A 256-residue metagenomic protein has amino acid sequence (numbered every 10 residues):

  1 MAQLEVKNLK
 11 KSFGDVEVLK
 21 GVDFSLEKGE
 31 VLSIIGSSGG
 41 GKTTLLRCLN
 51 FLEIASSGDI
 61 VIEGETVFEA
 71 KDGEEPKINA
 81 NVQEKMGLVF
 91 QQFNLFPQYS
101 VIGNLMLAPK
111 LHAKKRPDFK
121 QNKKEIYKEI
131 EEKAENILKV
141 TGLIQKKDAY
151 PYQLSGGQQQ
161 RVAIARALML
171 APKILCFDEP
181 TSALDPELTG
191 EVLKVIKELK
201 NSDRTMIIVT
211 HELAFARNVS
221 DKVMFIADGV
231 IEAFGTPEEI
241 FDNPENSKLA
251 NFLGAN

Functional and structural regions predicted by a protein language model:
N50: Helix-to-loop junction immediately C-terminal to a conserved catalytic motif
V67-G87, Y127-K128, N201, N243-P244: ABC ATPase NBD coupling module
Y150-L154, Q158: Conserved ABC ATPase signature
M169-K173: A short, proline-enriched helix->beta-strand linker immediately N-terminal to the Walker B motif in ABC-type P-loop
L175-D178: Catalytic Walker B motif of ABC-type/P-loop ATPase nucleotide-binding domains
F234-G235: ABC ATPase "signature
